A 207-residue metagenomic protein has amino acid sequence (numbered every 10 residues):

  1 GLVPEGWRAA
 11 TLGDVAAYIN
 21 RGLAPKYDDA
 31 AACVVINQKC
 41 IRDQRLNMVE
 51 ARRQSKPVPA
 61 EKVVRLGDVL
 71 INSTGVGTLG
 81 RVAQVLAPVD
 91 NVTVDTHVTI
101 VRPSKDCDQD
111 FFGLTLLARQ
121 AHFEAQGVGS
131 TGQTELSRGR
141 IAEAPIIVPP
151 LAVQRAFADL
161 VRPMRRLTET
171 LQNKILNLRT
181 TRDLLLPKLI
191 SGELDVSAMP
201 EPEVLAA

Functional and structural regions predicted by a protein language model:
G1-L23, E143, I147, L151-A156 (+2 more regions): Non-catalytic DNA-recognition/assembly elements of restriction-modification systems
V3, Q38, V85, P103 (+1 more regions): Hydrophobic residues in beta-strands and at strand termini
E5, V34, N91-V92, T134: Residues that recognize and position ribonucleotide moieties
A10-Y27, V34-V69, Q84: Sequence-specific dsDNA recognition surfaces
D29-A31, K105, P150: A generic beta-sheet turn/junction motif
Q38-K39, T74, V94-V98, G113-E169 (+1 more regions): Glycine-anchored helix-breaking recognition loops at helix->coil/strand junctions
P59-R119, G129, S137-R138: A short beta-sheet element
